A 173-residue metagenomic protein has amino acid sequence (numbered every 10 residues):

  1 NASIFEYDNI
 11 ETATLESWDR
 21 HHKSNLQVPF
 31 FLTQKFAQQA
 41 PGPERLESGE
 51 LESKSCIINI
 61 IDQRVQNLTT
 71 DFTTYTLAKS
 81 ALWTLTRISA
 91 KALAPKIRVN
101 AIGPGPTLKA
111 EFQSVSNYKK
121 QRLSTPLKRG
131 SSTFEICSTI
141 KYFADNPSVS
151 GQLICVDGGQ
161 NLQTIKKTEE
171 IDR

Functional and structural regions predicted by a protein language model:
N1-Y7, G159: Conserved NAD(P)H cofactor-binding loop of Rossmann-fold oxidoreductase domains
N9-I10, T14-H22, Q121: Substrate-binding pocket helix/loop in short-chain dehydrogenase/reductase
T33-Q34, R87: A short, exposed helix-loop element centered on a Lys and neighboring polar residues
R45-A94: Catalytic loop of short-chain dehydrogenase/reductase
W83, L93-T107, V149-V156: Conserved Rossmann-fold SDR core element
A101-T125, T164-R173: A glycine/serine/threonine-rich, flexible loop-to-helix segment that serves as the NAD(P) cofactor-binding "lid"
T133-V156, N161, T168: C-terminal substrate-recognition "lid" of short-chain dehydrogenase/reductases
